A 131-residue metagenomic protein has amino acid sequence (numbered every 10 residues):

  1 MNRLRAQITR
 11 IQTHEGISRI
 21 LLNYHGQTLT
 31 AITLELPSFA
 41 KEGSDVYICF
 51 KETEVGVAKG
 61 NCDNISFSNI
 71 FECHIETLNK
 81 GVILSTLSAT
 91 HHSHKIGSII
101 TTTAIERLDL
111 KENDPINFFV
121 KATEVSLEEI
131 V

Functional and structural regions predicted by a protein language model:
M1-I17, L21-T28, G56-A58, V131: Internal alpha/beta loop-helix hairpins
N2-R5, E35-H74, T103-V131: Glycine/charge-rich catalytic "coupling/switch" loops of P-loop NTPases
R10, T77, S88, N117: Short, surface-exposed charged micro-motifs
I11-G16, L78-L84: Short, conserved beta-turn/loop elements at beta-strand boundaries and strand-helix junctions
E15, Y24-G26, F50, V82 (+2 more regions): A generic beta-sheet turn/junction motif
R19-H25, T30-I32, T86-H92, I99: Short, acidic/hydrophobic/Gly-rich beta-strand patch recurrent on exposed beta strands that often constitutes part
T90-L110: Acidic- and glycine-rich mobile interface elements
